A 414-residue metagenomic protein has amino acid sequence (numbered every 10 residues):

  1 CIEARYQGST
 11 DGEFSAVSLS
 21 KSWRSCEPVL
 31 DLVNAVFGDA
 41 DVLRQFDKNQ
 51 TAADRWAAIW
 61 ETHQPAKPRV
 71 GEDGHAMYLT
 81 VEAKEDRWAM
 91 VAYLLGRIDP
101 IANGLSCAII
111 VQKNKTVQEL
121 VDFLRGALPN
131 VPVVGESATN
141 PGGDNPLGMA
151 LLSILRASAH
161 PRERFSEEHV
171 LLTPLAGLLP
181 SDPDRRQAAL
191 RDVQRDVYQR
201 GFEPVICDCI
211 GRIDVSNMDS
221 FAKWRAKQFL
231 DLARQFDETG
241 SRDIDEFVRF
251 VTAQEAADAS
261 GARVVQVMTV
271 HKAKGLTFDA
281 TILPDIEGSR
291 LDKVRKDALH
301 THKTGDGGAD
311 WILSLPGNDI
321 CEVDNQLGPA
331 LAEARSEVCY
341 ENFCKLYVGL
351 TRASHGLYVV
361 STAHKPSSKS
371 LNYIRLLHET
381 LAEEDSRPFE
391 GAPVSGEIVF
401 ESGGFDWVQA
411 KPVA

Functional and structural regions predicted by a protein language model:
C1, C26, C107, C207-C209 (+3 more regions): Generic recognition of cysteine residues
C1-F165, V215, D219-P284, G288-K293 (+4 more regions): Conserved motor-region signature of P-loop NTPase helicases/translocases
S20, E82, C107, V111 (+7 more regions): Generic amphipathic alpha-helical segments used as scaffolds and interaction surfaces in large, multi-domain proteins
D122, H271, H300-H302, G396-F400: Short acidic-hydrophobic surface loop/beta-edge motif
N145-R191, D310-G317: Metal-dependent DNA phosphodiester-chemistry modules and their immediately adjacent helices/loops in DNA-processing
P180, D184-R200, P204, G261-V264 (+1 more regions): C-terminal accessory regions
I206-G211, G305-A309, V323, L327-A330 (+1 more regions): Helicase C-terminal subdomain and adjacent C-terminal extension
K293-S336: Conserved catalytic motifs of ABC-family nucleotide-binding domains
